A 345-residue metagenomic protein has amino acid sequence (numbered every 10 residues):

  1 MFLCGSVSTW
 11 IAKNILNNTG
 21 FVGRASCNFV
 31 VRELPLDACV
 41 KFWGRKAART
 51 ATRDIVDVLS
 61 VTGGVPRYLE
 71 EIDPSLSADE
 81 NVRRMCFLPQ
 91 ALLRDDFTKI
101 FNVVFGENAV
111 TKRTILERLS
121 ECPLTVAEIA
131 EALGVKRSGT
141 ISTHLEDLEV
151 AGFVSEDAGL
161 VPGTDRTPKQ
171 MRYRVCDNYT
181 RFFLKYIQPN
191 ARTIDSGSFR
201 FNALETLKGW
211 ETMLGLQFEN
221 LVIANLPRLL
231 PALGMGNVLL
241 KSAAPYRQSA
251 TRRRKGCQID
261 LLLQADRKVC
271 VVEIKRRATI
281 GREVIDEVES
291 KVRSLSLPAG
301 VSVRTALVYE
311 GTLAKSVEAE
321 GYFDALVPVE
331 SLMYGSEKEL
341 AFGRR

Functional and structural regions predicted by a protein language model:
M1-T206: Phosphate-binding site recognition
M171-R345: A cross-kingdom feature that marks ATP-driven nucleic-acid transaction machinery
